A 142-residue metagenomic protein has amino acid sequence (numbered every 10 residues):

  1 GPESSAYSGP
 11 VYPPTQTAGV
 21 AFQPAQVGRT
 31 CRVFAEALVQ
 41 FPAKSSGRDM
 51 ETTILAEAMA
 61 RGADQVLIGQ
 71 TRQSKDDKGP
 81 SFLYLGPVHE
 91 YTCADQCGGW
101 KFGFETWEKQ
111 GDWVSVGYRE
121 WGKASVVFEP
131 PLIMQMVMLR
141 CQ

Functional and structural regions predicted by a protein language model:
G1-P13: Bacterial Sec signal peptide processing site at the extreme N-terminus
V11-T30: Short, composition-biased local secondary-structure segments
T15-Q16, S115-Q142: C-terminal partner/receptor-binding element of secreted or periplasmic proteins
A25, P42-K44, L139-Q142: Generic structural motif
R32-E36, G62-A63, P131-I133: Extracytoplasmic
A37-G79: Short, well-ordered alpha-helical segments
S74-F128: Mixed-charge, low-complexity intrinsically disordered segments
